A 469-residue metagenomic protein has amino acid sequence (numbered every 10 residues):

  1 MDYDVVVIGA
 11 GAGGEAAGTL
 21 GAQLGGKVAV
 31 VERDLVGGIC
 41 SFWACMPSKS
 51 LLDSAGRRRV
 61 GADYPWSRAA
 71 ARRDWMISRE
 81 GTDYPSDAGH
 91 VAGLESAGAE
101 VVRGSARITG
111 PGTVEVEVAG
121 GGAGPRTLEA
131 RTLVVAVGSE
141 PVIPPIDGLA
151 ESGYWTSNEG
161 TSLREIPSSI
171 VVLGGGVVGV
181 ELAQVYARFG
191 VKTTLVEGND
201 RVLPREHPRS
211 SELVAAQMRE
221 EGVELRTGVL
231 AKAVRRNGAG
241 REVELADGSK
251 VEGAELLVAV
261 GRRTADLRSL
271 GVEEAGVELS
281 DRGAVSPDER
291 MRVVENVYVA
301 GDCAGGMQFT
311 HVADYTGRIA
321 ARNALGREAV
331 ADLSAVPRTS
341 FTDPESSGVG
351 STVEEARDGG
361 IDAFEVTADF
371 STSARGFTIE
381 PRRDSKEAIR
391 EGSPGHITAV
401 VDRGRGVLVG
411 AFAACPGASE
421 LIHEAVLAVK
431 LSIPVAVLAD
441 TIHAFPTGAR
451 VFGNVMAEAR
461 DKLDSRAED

Functional and structural regions predicted by a protein language model:
M1-Y3, A123-T132, A246-E255, V293-V294: Core beta-strand elements of the Rossmann-like FAD/NAD(P) dinucleotide-binding domain in flavoenzyme oxidoreductases
Y3-V5, A10-Y84, V185-R205, E420: Beta1-alpha1 glycine-rich phosphate/pyrophosphate-binding loop at the start of Rossmann-like nucleotide-binding domains
I8-G13, A17-D34, I39, M46 (+3 more regions): Flexible, glycine-rich terminal cap/loop adjacent to redox cofactors in electron-transfer oxidoreductases
C40-E129, E206-K232, E354-E355: N-terminal Rossmann-like dinucleotide/flavin-binding domain of flavoprotein oxidoreductases that bind FAD/FMN
C45, V135-K192, V196, E224-L225 (+1 more regions): Glycine-rich dinucleotide-binding loop and its adjacent helix/turn
I77-D83, D87, T161-S162, P167-V171 (+4 more regions): Rossmann-like dinucleotide-binding cores of NAD(P)H-dependent redox enzymes
S96-R103, R107-G121, F189-E289, S351 (+2 more regions): A Rossmann-like FAD-binding core segment of flavoenzymes
A150-I166, V251-A324, A428: FAD-site-proximal beta/loop scaffold in flavoenzymes
